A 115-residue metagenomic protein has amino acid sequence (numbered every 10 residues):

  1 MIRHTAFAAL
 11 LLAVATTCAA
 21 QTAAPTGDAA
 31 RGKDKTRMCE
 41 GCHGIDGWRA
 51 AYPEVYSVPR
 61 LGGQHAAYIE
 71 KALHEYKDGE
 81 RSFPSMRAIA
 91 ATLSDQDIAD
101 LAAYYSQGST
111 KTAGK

Functional and structural regions predicted by a protein language model:
M1-A8: Bacterial N-terminal signal peptides that target proteins for export
V14-A20: N-terminal signal peptide c-region/cleavage motif recognized by signal peptidases
A24-G27, K33-V58, D78-S85, Q107-K115: Periplasmic/extracellular electron-transfer cofactor-ligation site, primarily the c-type cytochrome heme-c attachment
T26, R60-G63, T92: Short, conserved sequence motifs enriched in acidic/basic residues, glycine, and aromatics that mark functional "hot
A29, A66, D95-I98: Residues at or immediately preceding the N-termini of alpha-helices
D34-G44, R60, A67, K71-H74 (+2 more regions): C-type cytochrome heme c attachment motif
A91, D95, S106-G108: Hydrophobic, ordered structural segments
